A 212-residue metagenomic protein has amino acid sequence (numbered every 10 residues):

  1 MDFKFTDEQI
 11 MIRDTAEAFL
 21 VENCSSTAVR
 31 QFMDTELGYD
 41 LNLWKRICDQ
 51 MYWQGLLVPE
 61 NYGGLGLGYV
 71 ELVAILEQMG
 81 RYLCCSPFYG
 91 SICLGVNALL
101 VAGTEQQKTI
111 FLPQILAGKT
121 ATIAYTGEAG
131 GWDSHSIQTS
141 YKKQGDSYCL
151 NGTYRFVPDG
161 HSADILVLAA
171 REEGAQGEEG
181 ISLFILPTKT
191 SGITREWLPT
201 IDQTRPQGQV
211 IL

Functional and structural regions predicted by a protein language model:
M1-Y89, I110, Q114: Amphipathic, small/basic residue-rich leader segments at the start of a protein or domain
A16-S26, G103-Q107, G145-N151, S182-I193 (+1 more regions): Long, well-ordered alpha-helical segments
G66-I75, D133-I137, L186-P187: Structural signature of FAD isoalloxazine-binding scaffolds in flavoprotein oxidoreductases
S86-Q106: N-terminal glycine-rich flavin-associated loop
A117-G127: A short, Trp-centered hydrophobic/proline-enriched beta-strand micro-motif
D133-N151: Cytochrome P450 C-terminal beta-domain/meander region
S136-T139, F156-V157, P187-L212: Flexible, small-/acidic-enriched active-site or ligand-binding loops
N151-E196: A short core secondary-structure module
